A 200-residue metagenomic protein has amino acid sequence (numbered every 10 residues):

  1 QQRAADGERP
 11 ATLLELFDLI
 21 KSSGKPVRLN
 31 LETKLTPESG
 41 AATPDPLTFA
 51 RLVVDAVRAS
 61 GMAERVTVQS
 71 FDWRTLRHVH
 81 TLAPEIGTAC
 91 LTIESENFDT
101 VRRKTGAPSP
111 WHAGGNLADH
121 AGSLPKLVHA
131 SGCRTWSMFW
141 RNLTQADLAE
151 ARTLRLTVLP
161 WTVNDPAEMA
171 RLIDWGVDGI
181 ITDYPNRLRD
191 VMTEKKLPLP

Functional and structural regions predicted by a protein language model:
Q1-E96, P108-H120, H129-W140, R152-L154: Metal-dependent phosphodiesterase/phospholipase catalytic core, i.e., the His/Asp/Glu-rich active-site region
L91, F98-P200: C-terminal active-site rim and adjoining tail of enzyme catalytic domains
